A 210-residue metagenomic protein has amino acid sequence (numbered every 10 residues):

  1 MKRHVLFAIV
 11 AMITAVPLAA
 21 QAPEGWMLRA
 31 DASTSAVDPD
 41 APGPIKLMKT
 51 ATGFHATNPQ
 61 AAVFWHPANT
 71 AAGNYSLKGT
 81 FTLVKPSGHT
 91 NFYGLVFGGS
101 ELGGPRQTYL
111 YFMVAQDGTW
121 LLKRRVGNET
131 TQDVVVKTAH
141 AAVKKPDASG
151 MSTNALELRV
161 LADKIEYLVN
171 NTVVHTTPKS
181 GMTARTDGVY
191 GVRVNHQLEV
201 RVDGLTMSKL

Functional and structural regions predicted by a protein language model:
M1-F7: Bacterial N-terminal signal peptides that target proteins for export
F7-P17: Bacterial N-terminal signal peptides
Q21-S87: Low-complexity, Ser/Thr/Pro/Gly-rich disordered linker/stalk regions
Q60-T130: Secretory/extracellular carbohydrate-interaction modules and structurally similar beta-sandwich "look-alikes"
G79, A148-P178: Carbohydrate-binding surfaces in secreted/extracellular proteins
E129-A155: Short, aromatic/His-centered strand-loop micro-motif at the edge of beta-sheets
L158, D203-M207: Extracellular beta-strand elements of beta-rich domains used for carbohydrate recognition/degradation or cell-matrix
T177-G204: Flexible glycan-contacting loops in extracellular carbohydrate-active proteins
